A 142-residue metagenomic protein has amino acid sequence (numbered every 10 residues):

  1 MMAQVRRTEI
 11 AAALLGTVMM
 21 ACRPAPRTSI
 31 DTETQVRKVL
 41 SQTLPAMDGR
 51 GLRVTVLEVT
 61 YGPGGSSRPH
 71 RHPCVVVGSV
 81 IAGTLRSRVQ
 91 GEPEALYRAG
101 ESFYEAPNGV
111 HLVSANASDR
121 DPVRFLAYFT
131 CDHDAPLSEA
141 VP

Functional and structural regions predicted by a protein language model:
M2-T55, L96, F103-Y104, P122 (+1 more regions): A short, N-terminal "cap"/entry segment at the start of jelly-roll beta-barrel domains of the cupin/DSBH fold
L52, G64-V77: A short beta-loop-beta micro-motif enriched in histidine and acidic residues
E58, P63-G65, I81-T84, V89 (+2 more regions): Sec/Tat-exported extracytoplasmic proteins
Y61, Q90-G109: Short acidic-glycine-tyrosine-enriched beta hairpin
S66-R68, R86, E101-F103, P107-N116: Histidine-centered metal-chelating micro-motifs
P73-E92, A99-E101: Glycine- and acidic-residue-biased ligand/ion/polar-headgroup-sensing regions
P93-E94, P107-P136: Ligand-binding loop in jelly-roll beta-barrel domains
